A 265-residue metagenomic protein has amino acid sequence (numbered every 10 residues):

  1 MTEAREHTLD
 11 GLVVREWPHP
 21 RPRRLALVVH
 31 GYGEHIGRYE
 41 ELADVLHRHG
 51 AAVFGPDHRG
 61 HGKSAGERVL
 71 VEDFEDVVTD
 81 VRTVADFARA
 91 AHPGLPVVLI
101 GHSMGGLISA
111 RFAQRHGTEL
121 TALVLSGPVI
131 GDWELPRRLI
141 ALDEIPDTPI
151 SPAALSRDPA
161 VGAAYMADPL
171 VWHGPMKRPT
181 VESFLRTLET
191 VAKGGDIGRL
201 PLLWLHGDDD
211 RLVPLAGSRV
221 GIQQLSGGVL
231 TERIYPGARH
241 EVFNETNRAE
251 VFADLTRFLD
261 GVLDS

Functional and structural regions predicted by a protein language model:
M1-H19: N-terminal cap/lid segment of alpha/beta-hydrolase-fold proteins
R23, G31-E34, D208: Active-site glycine-rich loops that stabilize anionic/oxyanionic intermediates across multiple enzyme folds
H35, G62-H92, V251: Catalytic nucleophile-loop/oxyanion-hole region of alpha/beta-hydrolase and closely related hydrolase-like folds
A43-G66: Conserved alpha/beta-hydrolase
V124-W133: Active-site nucleophile loop of the alpha/beta-hydrolase fold
G198, W204-H206, D210: Short beta-strand/loop motif that positions the catalytic acidic residue of the alpha/beta-hydrolase fold
R211-G217: Conserved alpha/beta-hydrolase "acid-adjacent" motif
V229-S265: Catalytic active-site module of serine/aspartate enzymes centered on a nucleophile-bearing elbow/loop
